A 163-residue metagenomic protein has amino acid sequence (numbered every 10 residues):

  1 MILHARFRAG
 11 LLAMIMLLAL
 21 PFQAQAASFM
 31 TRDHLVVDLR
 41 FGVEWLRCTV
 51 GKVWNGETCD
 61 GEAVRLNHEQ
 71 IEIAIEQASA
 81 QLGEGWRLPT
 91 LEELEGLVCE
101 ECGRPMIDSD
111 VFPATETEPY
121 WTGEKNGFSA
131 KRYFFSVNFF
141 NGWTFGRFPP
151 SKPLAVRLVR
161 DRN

Functional and structural regions predicted by a protein language model:
I2-L12: Bacterial N-terminal signal peptides that target proteins for export
G10-P21: Bacterial N-terminal signal peptides
F22-A26: Sec/Tat signal peptide C-region and signal peptidase I cleavage site
M30-R32: Short, small/polar residue-rich loop motifs at catalytic or cofactor-binding pockets
H34, L39-R87, L91-L94, V98-E100: Short aromatic-cysteine micro-motif
G42-W45, W121-T122, L158: Bulky hydrophobic/aromatic "packing anchor" residues in well-ordered structure
E72-G85, L91-F139, R147: An exposed tryptophan-centered "aromatic clamp" motif
R147-N163: Short, structured beta-strand segments at or near domain termini in extracellular proteins/domains
